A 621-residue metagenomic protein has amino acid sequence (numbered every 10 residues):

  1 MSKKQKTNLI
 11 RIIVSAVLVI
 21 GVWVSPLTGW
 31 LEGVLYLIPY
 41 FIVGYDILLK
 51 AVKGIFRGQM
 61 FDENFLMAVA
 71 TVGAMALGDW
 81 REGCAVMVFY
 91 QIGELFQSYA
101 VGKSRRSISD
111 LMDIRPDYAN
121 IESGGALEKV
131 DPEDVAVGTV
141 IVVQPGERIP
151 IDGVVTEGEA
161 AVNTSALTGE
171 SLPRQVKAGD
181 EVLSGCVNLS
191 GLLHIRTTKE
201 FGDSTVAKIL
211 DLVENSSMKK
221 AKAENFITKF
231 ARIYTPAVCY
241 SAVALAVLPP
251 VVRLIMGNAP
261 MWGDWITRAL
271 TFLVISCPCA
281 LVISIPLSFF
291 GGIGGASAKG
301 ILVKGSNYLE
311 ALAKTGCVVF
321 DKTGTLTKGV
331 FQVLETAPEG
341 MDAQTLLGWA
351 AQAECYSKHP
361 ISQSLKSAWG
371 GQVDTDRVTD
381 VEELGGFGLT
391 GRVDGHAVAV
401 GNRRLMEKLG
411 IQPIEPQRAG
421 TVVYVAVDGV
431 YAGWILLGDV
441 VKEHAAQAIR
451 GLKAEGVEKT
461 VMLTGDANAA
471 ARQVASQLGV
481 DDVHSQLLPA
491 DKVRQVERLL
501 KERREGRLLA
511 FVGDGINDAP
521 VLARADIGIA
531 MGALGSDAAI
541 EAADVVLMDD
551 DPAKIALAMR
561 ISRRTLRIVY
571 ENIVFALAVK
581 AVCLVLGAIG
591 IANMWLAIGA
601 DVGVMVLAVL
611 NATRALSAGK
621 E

Functional and structural regions predicted by a protein language model:
M1-V14, Y234: N-terminal membrane topogenic signal
S2-K3, I20-G29, L48-G54, V72-L77 (+7 more regions): Membrane-embedded alpha-helical bundles of multi-pass transporters
I13-V17, N225-M256, R268-F289, Y570-G599: Bilayer-spanning, highly hydrophobic alpha-helical transmembrane segments
V22-W30, L35-Y118, E122, D134-I141 (+6 more regions): Actuator/coupling domain of P-type ATPases
A51, D79, A100, A119 (+26 more regions): Residue-level signature of catalytic and energy-coupling elements of molecular machines, predominantly ATP/GTP-dependent
V52-F61, Y99-S109, L287-S306, T613-E621: Juxtamembrane helix-loop transition segments at the membrane interface in multi-pass membrane proteins
D62-M67, S107-S123, A296-K322: Membrane-cytosol interface motif
D110-L111, G138, S306-N517, V521-I527 (+2 more regions): Cytosolic catalytic headpiece
